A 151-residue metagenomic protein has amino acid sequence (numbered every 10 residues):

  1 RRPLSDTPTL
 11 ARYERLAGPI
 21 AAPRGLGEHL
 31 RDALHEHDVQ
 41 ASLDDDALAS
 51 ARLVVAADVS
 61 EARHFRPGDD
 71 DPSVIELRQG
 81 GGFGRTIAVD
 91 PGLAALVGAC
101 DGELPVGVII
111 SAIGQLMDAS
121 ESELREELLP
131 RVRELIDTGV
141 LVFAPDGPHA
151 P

Functional and structural regions predicted by a protein language model:
R1-A94, A99-D101, P145: C-terminal lobe and adjacent flexible extensions of AdoMet/dcAdoMet transferase-like proteins
G82-P151: Long, charge-rich, low-complexity alpha-helical segments
